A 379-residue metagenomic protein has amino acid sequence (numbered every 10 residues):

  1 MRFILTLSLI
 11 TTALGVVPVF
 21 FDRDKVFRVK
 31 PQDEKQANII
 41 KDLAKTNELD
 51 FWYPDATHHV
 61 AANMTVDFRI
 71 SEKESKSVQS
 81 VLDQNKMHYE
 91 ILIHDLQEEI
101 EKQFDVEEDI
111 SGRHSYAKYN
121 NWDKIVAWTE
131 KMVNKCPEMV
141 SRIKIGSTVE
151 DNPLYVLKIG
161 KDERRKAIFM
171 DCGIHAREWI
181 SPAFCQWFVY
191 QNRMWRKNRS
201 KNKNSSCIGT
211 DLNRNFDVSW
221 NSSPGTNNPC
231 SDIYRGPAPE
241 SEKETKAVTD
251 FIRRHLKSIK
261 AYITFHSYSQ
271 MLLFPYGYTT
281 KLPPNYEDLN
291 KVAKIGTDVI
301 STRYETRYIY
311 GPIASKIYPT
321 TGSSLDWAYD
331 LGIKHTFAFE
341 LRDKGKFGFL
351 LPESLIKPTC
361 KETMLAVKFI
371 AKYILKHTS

Functional and structural regions predicted by a protein language model:
R2-L7, T11-S379: M14 metallocarboxypeptidase catalytic domain recognition
